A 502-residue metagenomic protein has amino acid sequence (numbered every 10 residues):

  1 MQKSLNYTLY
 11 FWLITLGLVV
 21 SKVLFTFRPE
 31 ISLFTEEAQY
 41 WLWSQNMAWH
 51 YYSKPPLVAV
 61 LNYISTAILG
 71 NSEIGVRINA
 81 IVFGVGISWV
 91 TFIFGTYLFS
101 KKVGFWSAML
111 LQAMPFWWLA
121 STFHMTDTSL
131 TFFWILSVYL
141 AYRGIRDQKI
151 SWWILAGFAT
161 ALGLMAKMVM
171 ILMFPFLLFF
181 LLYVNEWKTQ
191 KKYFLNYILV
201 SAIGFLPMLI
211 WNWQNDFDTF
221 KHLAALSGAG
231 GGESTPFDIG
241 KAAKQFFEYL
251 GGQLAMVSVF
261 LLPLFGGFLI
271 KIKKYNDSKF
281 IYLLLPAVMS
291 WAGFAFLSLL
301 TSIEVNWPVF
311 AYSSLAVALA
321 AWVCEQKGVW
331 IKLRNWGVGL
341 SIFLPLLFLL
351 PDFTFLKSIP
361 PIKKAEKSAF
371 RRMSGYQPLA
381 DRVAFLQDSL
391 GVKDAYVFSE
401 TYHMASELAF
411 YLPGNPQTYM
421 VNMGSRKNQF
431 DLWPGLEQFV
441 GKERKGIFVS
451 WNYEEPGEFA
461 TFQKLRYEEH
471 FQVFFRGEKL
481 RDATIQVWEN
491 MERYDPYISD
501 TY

Functional and structural regions predicted by a protein language model:
L18, S107-P115, T160, L164 (+1 more regions): Short helix- or helix-capping micro-motifs that position conserved polar/aromatic residues at function-defining sites
M47, L284, T301-G328, G337: Hydrophobic/aromatic-rich transmembrane helices and adjacent perimembrane loops
T91-A113, F132: Transmembrane-helix signature of polytopic, membrane-embedded enzymes that assemble or transfer cell-envelope glycans
T96-K102, S137-W152: Membrane-interface transmembrane helices that cradle and orient dolichyl/undecaprenyl
F116-L130: Short acidic/glycine- and proline-prone juxtamembrane loop motifs at membrane-interface regions of multi-pass membrane
L162, M173-P286, S290-T301: Transmembrane-lumen/periplasm boundary regions of multi-pass, lipid-linked membrane glycan transferases
E325-S358: Signature aromatic-anchored transmembrane alpha helix within multi-pass, membrane-resident enzymes that catalyze glycan
A384-D388, Y419, S425-Y502: Aromatic/acidic, Gly/Pro-rich catalytic loop(s) in extracytoplasmic/lumenal soluble domains of multi-pass membrane
